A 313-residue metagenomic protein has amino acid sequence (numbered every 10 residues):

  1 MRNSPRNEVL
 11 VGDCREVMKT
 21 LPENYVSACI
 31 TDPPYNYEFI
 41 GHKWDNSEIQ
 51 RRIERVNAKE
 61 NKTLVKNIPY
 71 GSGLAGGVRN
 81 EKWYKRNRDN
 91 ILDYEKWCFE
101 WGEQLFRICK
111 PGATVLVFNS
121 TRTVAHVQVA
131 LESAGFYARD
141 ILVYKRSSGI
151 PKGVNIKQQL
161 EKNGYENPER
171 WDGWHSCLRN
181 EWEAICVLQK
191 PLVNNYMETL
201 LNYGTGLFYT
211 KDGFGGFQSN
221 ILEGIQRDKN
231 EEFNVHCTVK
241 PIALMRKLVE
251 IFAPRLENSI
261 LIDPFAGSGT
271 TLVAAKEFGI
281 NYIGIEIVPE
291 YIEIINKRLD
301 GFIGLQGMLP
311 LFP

Functional and structural regions predicted by a protein language model:
M1-P313: S-adenosyl-L-methionine-dependent nucleic acid methyltransferase catalytic domains
